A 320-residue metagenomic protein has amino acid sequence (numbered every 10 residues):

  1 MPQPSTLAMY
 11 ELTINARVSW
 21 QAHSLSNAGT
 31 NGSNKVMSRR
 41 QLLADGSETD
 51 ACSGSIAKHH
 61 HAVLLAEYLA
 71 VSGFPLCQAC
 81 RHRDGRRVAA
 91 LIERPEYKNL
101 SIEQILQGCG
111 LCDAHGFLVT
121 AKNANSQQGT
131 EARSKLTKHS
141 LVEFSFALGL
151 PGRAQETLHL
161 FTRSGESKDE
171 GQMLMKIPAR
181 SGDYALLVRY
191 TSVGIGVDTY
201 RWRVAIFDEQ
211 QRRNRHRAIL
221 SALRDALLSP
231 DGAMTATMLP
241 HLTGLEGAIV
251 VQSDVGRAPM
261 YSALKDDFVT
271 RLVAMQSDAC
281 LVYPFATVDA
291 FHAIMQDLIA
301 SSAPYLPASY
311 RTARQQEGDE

Functional and structural regions predicted by a protein language model:
P2-A51, A66, A70-G73, R83-E320: Basic polyanion-binding and macromolecular-assembly surfaces
S55-E67: Phosphate-binding glycine-rich loops of NTP-binding sites
C77-C80: Short loop-to-beta-strand transition segments
